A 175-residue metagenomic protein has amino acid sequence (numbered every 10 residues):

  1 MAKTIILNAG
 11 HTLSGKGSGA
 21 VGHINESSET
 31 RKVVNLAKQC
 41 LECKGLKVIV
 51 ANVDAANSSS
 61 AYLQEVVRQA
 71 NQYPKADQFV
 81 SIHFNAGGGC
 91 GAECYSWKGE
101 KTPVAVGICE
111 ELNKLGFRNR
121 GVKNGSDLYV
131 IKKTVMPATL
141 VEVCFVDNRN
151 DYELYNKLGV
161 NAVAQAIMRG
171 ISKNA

Functional and structural regions predicted by a protein language model:
A2-A92, S96-V104, N161: Catalytic-core regions of hydrolytic enzymes
K3-I6, T12, Q72-Y73, F79-S81 (+2 more regions): Active-site-adjacent mobile loop/cap segments within catalytic or ligand-binding domains
L46-I49, N119-R120, A138: Hydrophobic anchor at the start of a short beta-strand that flanks the dinucleotide cofactor-binding loop
A55-S60, G116-T134: Short catalytic/ligand-gating loop segments at beta-alpha or beta-beta junctions within enzyme catalytic domains
C94, G121, E142: Polar, enzyme-active/binding microenvironments
G99-N124: Active-site-adjacent substrate-binding region of metalloamidase/peptidase-like peptide-processing proteins
